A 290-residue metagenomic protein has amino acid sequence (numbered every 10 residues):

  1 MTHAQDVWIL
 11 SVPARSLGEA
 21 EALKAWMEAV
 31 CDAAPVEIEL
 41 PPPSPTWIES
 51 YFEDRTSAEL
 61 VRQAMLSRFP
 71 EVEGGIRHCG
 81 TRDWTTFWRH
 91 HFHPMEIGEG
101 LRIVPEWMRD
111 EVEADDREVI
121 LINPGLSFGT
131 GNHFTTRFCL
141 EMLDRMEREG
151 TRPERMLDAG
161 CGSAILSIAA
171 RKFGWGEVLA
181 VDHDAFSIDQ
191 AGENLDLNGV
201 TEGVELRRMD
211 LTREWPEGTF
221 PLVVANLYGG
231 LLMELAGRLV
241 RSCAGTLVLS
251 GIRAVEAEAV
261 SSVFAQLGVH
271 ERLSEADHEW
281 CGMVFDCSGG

Functional and structural regions predicted by a protein language model:
A4-E113: N-terminal auxiliary segments of SAM/dcSAM-dependent transferases
D32-A33, W175, A244: A structural motif
E49, G75-R77, L179, E205 (+1 more regions): A structural signal for isolated positions on well-ordered beta-strands in alpha/beta enzyme cores
P70-V72, E99, D116, G176 (+1 more regions): A short helix-to-beta-strand connector/capping loop
R82-G150: SAM-dependent Rossmann-like transferase core, predominantly class I methyltransferases with a strong bias toward
L126, T130-L211: Conserved SAM/SAH cofactor-binding pocket of Class I
R145, E149, H183-G289: S-adenosylmethionine
